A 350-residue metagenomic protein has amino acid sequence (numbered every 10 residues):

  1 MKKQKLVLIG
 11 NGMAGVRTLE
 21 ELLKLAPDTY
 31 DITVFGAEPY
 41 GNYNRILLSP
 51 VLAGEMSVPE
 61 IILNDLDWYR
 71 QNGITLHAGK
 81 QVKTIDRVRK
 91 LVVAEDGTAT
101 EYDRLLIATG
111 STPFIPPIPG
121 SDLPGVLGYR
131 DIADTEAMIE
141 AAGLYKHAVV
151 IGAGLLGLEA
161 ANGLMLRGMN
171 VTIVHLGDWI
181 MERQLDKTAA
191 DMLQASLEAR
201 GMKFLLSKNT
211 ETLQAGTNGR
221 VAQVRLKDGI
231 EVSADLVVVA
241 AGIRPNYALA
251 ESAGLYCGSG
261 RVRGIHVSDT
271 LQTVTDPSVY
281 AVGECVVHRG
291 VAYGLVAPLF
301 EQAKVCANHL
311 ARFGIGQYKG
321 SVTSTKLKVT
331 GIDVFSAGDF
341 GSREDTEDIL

Functional and structural regions predicted by a protein language model:
M1-V7, N64-V149, Q223-E231, V238-A241 (+2 more regions): FAD-binding core/adjacent interface of flavoenzyme oxidoreductases
K2-K5, N11, K24, C285-L350: Mid-to-C-terminal Rossmann-like scaffold of FAD/NAD(P)H-dependent oxidoreductases
K2-T75, G163-Q184: Beta1-alpha1 glycine-rich phosphate/pyrophosphate-binding loop at the start of Rossmann-like nucleotide-binding domains
G10-A14, R130-D131, I151-G154: Glycine-rich Rossmann-fold phosphate-binding loop(s) that bind the pyrophosphate of adenine dinucleotide cofactors
D31, E60-I61, Y256-G264, F313-S324: A short alpha-helix-loop-beta-strand transition element characteristic of N-terminal alpha/beta dinucleotide-binding
D31, L76-V93, T100, L166-D269: A Rossmann-like FAD-binding core segment of flavoenzymes
P113, I265-V279, F340-L350: FAD-binding beta-loop-beta segment adjacent to the flavin cofactor pocket
D122-Y145, T217-R225, I230-N308: FAD-site-proximal beta/loop scaffold in flavoenzymes
